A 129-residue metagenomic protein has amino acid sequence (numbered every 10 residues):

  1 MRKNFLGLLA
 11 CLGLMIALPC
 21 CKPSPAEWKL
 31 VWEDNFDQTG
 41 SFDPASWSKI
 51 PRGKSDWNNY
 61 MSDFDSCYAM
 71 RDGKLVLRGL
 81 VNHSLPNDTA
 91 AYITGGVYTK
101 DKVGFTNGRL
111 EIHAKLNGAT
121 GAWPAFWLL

Functional and structural regions predicted by a protein language model:
M1-A26: Bacterial Sec-dependent N-terminal signal peptides
C21-T120, A125-L129: Low-complexity, Ser/Thr/Pro/Gly-rich disordered linker/stalk regions
